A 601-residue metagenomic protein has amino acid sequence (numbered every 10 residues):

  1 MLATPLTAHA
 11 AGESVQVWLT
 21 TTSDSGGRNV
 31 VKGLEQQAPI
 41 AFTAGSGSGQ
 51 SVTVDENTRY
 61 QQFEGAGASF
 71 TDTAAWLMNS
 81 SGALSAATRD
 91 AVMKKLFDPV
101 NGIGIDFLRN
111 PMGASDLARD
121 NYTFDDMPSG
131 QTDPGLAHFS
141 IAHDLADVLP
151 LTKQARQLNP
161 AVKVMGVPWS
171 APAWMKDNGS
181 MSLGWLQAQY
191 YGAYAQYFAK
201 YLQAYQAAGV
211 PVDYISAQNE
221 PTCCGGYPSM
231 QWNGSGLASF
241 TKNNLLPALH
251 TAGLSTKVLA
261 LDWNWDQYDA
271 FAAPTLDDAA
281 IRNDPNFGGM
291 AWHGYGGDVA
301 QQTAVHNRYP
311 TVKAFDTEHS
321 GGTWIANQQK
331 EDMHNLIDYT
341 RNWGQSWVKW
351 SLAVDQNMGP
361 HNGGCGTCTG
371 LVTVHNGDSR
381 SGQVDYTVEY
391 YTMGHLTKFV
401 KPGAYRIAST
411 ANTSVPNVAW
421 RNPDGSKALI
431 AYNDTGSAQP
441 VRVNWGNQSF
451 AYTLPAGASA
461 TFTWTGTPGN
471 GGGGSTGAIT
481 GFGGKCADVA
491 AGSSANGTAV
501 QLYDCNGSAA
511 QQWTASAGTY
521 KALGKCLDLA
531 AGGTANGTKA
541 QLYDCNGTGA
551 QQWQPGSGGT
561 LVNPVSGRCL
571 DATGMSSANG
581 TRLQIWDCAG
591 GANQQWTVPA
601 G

Functional and structural regions predicted by a protein language model:
M1-A11: Secretory targeting and sorting signals
G12-V54, V164-G166, Q196-A204, A208-Y214 (+1 more regions): Substrate-binding and catalytic surfaces of secreted/luminal carbohydrate-active proteins
R28-V212, N233, N243: N-terminal catalytic cores of secreted or lumenal carbohydrate-active enzymes
Q50, E64-A66, I103-N110, V162 (+8 more regions): Residue-level detector of short, conserved catalytic/binding motifs and their immediate flanks
A83-A87, A142-A146, A188-G192, Q196 (+6 more regions): Soluble non-cytosolic domains of exported or imported proteins
G403, V415-N417, K427, Q439-V441 (+8 more regions): Short beta-strand/loop motifs in extracellular/secreted proteins, especially within beta-sandwich accessory domains
G471-S494, A509-T534, A550-S577, Q595-G601: Extracellular glycan-recognition/adhesion modules and their associated mucin-like linkers
T498-D504, T538-D544, R582-D587: Aromatic-rich beta-strand patches that line glycan-recognition/binding surfaces of extracellular proteins
